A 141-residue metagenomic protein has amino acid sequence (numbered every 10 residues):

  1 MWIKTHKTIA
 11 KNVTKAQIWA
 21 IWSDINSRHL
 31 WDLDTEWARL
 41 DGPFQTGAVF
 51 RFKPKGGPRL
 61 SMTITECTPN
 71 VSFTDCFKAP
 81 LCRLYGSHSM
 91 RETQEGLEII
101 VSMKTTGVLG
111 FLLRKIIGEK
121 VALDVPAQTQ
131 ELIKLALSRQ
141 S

Functional and structural regions predicted by a protein language model:
M1-G42: Hydrophobic ligand-binding cavity/cleft-lining segments
M1-K4, W37, T63, E98-T105: N-proximal short alpha-helices
A10, H29, R39-Y85, T93 (+2 more regions): Glycine-rich portal/gate segments that line the openings of hydrophobic small-molecule binding cavities
A16-W19, P126, Q130: Amphipathic alpha-helical segments that line or abut small-molecule/effector binding pockets and mediate allosteric
S23, L33, I117-G118, L137: A generic structural signal for secondary-structure junctions that act as hinges or helix/strand caps at the edges
K78-A127, K134: Beta-strand/loop substructures that line and gate deep hydrophobic ligand-binding cavities in soluble
